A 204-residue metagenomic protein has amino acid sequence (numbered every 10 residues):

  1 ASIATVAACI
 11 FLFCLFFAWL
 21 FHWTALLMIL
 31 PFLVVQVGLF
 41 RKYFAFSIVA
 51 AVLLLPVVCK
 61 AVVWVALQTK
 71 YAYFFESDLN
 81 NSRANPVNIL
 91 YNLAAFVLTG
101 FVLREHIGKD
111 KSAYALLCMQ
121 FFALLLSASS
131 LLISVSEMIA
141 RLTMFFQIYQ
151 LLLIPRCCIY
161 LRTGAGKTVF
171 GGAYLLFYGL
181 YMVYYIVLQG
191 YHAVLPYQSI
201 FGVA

Functional and structural regions predicted by a protein language model:
A1-C9: Membrane-interface transmembrane helices that cradle and orient dolichyl/undecaprenyl
A1-S2, F32-Q36, Q147-L161: Transmembrane alpha-helices and membrane-interface helical segments of multi-pass integral membrane enzymes
C9-F13, L26, A45-V49, F170-L175: Hydrophobic alpha-helical transmembrane segments
C9-V34, S127: Membrane-interface alpha helices of multi-pass inner-membrane proteins
F32, Q36-F146, H192-A204: Alpha-helical transmembrane segments and terminal signal-anchor/GPI-anchor hydrophobic tails, characterized by long
A115-L125, I148-R156, A165-M182: Loop-to-helix entry and N-terminal half of a specific, functionally important transmembrane alpha helix in multi-pass
L126-V135, I159-Y160, M182-I186: Hydrophobic alpha-helical transmembrane segments in multi-pass integral membrane proteins
E137, Y149, V169-A204: Transmembrane helical bundles and short interhelical boundary loops of multi-pass, membrane-embedded
